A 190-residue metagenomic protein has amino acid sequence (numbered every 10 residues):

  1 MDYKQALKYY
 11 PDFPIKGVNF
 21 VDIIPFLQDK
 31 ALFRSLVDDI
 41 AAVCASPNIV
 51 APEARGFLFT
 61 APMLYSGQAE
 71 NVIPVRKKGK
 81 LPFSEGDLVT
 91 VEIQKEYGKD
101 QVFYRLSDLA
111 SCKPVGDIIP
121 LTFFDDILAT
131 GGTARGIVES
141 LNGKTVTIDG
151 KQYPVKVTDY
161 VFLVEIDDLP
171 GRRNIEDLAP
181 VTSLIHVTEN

Functional and structural regions predicted by a protein language model:
M1-A45, V102-A110: Active-site-facing substrate-recognition patch
Q5-A6, E139-N190: PRPP-dependent phosphoribosyltransferase catalytic core
S46-A54: Short glycine-rich phosphate-binding loop at a beta-alpha junction
P47-N48, P120-T122, D159: Structural motif
G56-T60, D168-L169: Short, well-ordered alpha-helical microsegments
L58-G67, I137-E139: Short Gly/Thr/Asp-enriched flexible loops that form oxyanion-binding sites at enzyme active sites
E70-T122: Short, glycine/charge-rich flexible loops or terminal/linker lids adjacent to PRPP-binding catalytic cores
D125-V138: Acidic, divalent-metal-coordinating active-site segment for phosphoryl/phosphodiester hydrolysis, typified by short
